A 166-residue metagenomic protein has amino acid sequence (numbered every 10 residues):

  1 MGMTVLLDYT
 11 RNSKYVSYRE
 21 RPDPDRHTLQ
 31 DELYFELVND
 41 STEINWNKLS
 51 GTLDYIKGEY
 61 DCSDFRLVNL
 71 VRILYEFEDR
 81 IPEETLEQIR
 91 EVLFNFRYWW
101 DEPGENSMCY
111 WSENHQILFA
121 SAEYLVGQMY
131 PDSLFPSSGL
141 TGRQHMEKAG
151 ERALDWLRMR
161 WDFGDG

Functional and structural regions predicted by a protein language model:
G2-G166: Aromatic-lined, polymer-binding surfaces characteristic of secreted/periplasmic polysaccharide-degrading enzymes
